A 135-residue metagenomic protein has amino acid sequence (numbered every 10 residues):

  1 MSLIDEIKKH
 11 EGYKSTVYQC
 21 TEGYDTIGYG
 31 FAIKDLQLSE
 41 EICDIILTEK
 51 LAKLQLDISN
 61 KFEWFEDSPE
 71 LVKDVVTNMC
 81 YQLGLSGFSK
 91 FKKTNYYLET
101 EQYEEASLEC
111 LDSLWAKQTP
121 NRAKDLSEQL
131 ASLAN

Functional and structural regions predicted by a protein language model:
M1-Y24, F31-L38, I42-Q55, S59 (+1 more regions): Long, amphipathic alpha-helical surface segments
K53-G87: Active-site nucleophile-His-acid catalytic modules used for acyl/amide transfer and hydrolysis across diverse enzymes
